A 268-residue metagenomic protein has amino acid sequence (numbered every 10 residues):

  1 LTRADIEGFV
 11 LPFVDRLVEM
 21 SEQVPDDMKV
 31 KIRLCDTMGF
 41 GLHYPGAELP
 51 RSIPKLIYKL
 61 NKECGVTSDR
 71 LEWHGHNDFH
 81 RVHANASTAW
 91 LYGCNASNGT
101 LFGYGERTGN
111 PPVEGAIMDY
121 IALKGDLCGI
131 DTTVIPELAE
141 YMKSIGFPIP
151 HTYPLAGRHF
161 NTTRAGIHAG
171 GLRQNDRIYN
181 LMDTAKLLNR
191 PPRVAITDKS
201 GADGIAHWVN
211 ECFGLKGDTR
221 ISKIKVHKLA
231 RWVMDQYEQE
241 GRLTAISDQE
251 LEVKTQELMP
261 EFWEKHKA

Functional and structural regions predicted by a protein language model:
L1-D5, D36-F40, G75-R81, L101-G105: Active-site-proximal loop/turn and secondary-structure-junction residues that shape catalytic pockets, frequently
L1-D69, S87-Y92: Alpha/beta enzyme core
I32, G93, A116, V209: Conserved, mostly hydrophobic/aromatic
C64-H80: Short beta-strand/loop segments at the ligand-binding rim of alpha/beta enzyme cores
V82-N85, G109-G115, G201, I205: Catalytic-loop motifs flanking and including active-site residues across diverse enzymes
L91-P112: Glycine-rich phosphate-binding active-site loops on the catalytic face of alpha/beta enzymes
G105-D131: C-terminal helical cap(s) of enzyme catalytic domains, especially alpha/beta-barrels
C128-A268: A mid-to-C-terminal "edge-of-domain" accessory segment
